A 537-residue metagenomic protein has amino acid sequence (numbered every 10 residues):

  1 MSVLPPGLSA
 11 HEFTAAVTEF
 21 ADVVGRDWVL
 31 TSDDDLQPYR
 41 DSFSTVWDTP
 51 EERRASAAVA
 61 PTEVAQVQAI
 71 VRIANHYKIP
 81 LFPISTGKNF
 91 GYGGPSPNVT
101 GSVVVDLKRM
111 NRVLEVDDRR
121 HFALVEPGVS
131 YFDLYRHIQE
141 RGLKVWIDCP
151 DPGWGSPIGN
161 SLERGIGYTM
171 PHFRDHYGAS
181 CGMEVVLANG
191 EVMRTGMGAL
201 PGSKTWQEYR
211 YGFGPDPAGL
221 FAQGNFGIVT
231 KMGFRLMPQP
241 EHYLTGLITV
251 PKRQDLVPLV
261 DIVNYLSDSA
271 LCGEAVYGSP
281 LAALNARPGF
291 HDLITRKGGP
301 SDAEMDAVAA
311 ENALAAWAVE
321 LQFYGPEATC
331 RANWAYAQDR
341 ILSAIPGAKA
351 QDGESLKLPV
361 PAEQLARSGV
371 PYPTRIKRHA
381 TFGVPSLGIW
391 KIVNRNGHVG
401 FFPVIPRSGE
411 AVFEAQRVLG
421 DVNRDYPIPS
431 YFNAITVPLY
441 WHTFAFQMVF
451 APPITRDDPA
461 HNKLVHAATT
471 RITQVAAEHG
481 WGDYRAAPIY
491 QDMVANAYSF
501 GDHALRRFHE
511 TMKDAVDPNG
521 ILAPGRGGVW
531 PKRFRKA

Functional and structural regions predicted by a protein language model:
S2-S9, A15-T18, R26, W47-S56 (+8 more regions): Conserved glycine-rich FAD pyrophosphate-binding loop
L4-G7, S56-P61, A123-V125, G246-T249 (+5 more regions): Short cationic amphipathic helices and targeting signals
E19-T45: Conserved oxyanion/phosphate-binding beta-strand-loop segments in alpha/beta enzyme cores
T45-R54, P95-S130, H172, L236: Glycine-/small-residue-rich beta-strand-loop submotif within the FAD-binding core of flavoenzymes
Q66-A69, D133, R253-V260, E327-Y336 (+2 more regions): Short, conserved charged micro-motifs
N111-D118, T230-H242, N312-L314, G388-F401: Residues forming anionic-ligand binding surfaces in small-molecule and nucleic-acid pockets of primarily soluble enzymes
V113-V116, V125-S269, A537: FAD-binding subdomain of flavoenzyme oxidoreductases
P217, G233-F234, L244-D255, L259-R378: C-terminal cap/substrate-recognition region of VAO/PCMH-type FAD-linked oxidoreductases
